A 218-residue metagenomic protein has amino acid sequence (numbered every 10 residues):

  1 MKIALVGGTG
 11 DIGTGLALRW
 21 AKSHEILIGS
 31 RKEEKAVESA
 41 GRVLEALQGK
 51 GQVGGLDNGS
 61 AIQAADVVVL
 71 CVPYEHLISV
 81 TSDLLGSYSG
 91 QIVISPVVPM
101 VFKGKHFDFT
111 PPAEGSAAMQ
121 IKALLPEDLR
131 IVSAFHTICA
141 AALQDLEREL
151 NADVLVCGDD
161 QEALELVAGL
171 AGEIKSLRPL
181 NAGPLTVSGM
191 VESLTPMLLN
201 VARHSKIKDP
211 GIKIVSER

Functional and structural regions predicted by a protein language model:
M1-R42: NAD(P)+-binding Rossmann beta1-loop-alpha1 motif at the extreme N-terminus of oxidoreductases
H24, A64-D66, D128: Short, well-ordered alpha-helix to beta-strand connector turns
L47, Q52, L56-I92, P96-K105: Rossmann-like NAD(P)-binding element
G55, R130-A134, P179-A182: General beta-strand structural signal in soluble alpha/beta enzymes
H106-E114, D145-E162: Short beta-strand and adjoining strand-loop segment in the mid-core of the Rossmann-like NAD(P)-dependent dehydrogenase
A113-H136: Rossmann-fold dehydrogenase core element
A152-R218: Active-site-lining helix/loop region of Rossmann-like oxidoreductase modules
